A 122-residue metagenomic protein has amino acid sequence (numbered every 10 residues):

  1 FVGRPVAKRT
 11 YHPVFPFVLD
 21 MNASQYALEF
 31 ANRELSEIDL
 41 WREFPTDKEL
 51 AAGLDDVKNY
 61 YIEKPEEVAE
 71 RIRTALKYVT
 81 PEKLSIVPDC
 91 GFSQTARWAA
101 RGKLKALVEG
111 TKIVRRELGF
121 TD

Functional and structural regions predicted by a protein language model:
F1-D122: Domain-level signal for soluble alpha/beta catalytic cores
